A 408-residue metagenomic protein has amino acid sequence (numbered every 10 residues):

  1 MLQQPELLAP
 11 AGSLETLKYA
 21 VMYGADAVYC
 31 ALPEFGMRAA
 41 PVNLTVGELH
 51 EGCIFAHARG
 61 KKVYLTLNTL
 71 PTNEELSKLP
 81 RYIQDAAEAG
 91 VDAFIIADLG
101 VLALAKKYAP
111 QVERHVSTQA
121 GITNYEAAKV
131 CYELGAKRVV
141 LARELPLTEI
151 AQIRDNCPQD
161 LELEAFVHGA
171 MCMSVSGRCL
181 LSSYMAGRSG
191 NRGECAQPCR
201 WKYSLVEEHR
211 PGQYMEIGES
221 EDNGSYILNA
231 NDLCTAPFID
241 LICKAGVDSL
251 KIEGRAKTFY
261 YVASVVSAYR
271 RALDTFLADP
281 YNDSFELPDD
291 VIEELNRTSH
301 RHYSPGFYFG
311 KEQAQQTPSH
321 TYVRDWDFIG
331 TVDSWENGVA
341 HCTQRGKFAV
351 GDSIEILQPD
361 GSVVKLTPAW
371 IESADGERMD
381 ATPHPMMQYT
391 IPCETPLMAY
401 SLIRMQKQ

Functional and structural regions predicted by a protein language model:
M1-M22, A27-E34, C53, R59-T69 (+5 more regions): Surface-exposed amphipathic alpha-helical tracts and adjacent flexible/coil segments at the periphery of soluble enzymes
R38-H57: Glycine-rich, positively charged N-terminal anion/phosphate-binding segment
P41-V46, S77-I83: Glycine-rich loop at the start of a catalytic domain that most often binds anionic cofactors/ligands
H50, V63, Y82, I96-A97: Phosphodiester-processing cores and adjacent nucleic acid-binding clamps
S77, V112-T123: Gly/Gly-Pro- and Ser/Thr-rich, intrinsically disordered tail segments characteristic of DNA damage-repair and tolerance
G100-V101: Alpha-helix capping/helix-boundary segments
A109: Conserved phosphotransfer cores of two-component systems
